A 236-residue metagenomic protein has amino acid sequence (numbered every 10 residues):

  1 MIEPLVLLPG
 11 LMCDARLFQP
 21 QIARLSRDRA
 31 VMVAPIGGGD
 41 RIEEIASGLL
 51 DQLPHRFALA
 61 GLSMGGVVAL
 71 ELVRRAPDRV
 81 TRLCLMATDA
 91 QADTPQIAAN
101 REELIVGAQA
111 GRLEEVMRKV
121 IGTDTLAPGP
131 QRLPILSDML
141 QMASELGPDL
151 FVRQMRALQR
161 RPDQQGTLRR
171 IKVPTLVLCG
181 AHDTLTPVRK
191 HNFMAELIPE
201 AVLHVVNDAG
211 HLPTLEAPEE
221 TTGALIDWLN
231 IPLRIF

Functional and structural regions predicted by a protein language model:
I2, L11-A60, R74-A76, G223-D227: Active-site loop/oxyanion-hole signature of alpha/beta-hydrolase fold enzymes
I42, R74-R75, R79-R118: Flexible "cap/lid" loop of the alpha/beta hydrolase fold
G61-G65, A69: Gly/Ala-rich beta-loop-alpha elbow adjacent to hydrolase catalytic centers
D93-Q96, G111-R170: Conserved alpha/beta-hydrolase catalytic His-Asp/Glu region
I171, V177-C179, D183: Short beta-strand/loop motif that positions the catalytic acidic residue of the alpha/beta-hydrolase fold
V173, P187-E196: Short alpha-helix in the alpha/beta-hydrolase fold that links the catalytic acid
A195-H211: Catalytic histidine neighborhood in serine/cysteine hydrolases with alpha/beta-hydrolase-type architecture
A209-T222: Catalytic histidine-centered segment of alpha/beta-hydrolase-like enzymes
